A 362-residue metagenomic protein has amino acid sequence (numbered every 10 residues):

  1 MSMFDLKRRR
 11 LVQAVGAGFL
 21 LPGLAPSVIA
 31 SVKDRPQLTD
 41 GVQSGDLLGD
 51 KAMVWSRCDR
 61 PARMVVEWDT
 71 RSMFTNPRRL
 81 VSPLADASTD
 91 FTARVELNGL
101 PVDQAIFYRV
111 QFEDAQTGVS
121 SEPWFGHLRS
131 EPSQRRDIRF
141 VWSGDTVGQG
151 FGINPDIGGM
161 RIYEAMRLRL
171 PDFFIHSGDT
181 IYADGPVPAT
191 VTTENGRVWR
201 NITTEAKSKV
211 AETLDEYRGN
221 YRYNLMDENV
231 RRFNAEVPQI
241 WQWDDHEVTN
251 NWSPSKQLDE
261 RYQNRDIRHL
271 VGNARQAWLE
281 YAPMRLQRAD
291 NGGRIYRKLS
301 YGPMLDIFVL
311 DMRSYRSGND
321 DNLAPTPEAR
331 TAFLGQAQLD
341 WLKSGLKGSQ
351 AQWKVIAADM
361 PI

Functional and structural regions predicted by a protein language model:
S2-G23, I29-I362: Metal-dependent phosphoester/phosphodiester hydrolase catalytic core
